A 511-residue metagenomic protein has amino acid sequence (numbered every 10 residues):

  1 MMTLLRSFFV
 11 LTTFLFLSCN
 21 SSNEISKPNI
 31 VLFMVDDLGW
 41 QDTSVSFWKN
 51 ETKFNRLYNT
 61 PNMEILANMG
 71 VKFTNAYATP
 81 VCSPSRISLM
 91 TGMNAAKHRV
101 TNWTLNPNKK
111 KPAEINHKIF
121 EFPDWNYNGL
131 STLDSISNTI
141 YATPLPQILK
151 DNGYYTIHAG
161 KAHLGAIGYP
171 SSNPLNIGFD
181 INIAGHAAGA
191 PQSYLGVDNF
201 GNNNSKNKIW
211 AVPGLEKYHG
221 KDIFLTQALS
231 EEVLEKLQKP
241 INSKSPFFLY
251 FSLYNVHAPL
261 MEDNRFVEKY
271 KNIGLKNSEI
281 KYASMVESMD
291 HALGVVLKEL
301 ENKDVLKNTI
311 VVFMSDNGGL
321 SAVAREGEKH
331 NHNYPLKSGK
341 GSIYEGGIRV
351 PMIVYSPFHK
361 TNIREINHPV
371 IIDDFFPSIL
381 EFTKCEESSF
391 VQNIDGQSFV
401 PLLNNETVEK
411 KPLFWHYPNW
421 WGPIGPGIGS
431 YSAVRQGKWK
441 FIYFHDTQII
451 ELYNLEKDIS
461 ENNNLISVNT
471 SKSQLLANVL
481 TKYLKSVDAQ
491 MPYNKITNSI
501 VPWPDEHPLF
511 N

Functional and structural regions predicted by a protein language model:
N23-P28, V35, W40, K72 (+4 more regions): Long, internal low-complexity/basic segments
I30, D36, K161, V233 (+5 more regions): A short aromatic-rich beta-strand->coil structural motif
L32-F33, W40-T143, I148, N202-N203 (+1 more regions): Active-site segment of extracytoplasmic enzymes that catalyze sulfate/phosphate-ester chemistry
F54-T60, T74-V81, P107, A113 (+10 more regions): A short beta-strand-to-alpha-helix junction
L105-Y155, A162-S245, L253-E262, A283: Formylglycine-dependent
P170-G178, P259-E262, K298-H359, I371: Histidine-centered active-site microenvironments of extracellular/periplasmic hydrolases and transferases
I181, G319-E345, K360-R364, H368 (+2 more regions): C-terminal cap/loop subdomain of S1 sulfatases and analogous C-terminal strand-loop tails that border
F224, A228-I241, E268-T309, E326: A long, amphipathic alpha-helix that forms part of the scaffold/cap immediately adjacent to metal-dependent active
